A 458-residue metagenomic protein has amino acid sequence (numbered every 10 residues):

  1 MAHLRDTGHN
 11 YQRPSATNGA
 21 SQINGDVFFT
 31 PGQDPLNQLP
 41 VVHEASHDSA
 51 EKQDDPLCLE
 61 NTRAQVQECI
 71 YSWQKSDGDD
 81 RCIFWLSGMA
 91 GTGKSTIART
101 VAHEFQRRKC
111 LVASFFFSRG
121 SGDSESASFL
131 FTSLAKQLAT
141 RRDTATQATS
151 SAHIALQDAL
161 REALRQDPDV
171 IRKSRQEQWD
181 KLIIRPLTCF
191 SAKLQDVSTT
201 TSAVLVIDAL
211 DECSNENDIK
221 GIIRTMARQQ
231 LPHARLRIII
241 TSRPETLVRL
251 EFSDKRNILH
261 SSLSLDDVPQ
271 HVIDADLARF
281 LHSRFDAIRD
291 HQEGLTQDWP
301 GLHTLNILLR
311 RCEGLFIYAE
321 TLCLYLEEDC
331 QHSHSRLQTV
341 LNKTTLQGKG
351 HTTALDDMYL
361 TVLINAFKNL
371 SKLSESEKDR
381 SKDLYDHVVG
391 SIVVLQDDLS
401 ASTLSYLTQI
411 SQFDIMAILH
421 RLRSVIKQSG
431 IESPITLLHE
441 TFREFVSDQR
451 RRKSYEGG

Functional and structural regions predicted by a protein language model:
A2-G458: Conserved NB-ARC/NACHT P-loop NTPase core of NLR-like innate immune receptors
